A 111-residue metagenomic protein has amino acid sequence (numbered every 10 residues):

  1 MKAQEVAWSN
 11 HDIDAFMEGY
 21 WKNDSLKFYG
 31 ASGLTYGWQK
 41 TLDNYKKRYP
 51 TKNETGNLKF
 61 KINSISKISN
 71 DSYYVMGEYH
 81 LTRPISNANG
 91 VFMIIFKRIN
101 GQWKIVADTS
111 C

Functional and structural regions predicted by a protein language model:
M1-D12: Short, aromatic-enriched amphipathic alpha-helices that serve as compact interaction elements
N10-K27: Short, well-ordered alpha-helical segments enriched in acidic and aromatic residues
K22, I68-S69, I99: Structural motif
S25-Y36, P50-N53: A short gly/proline-enriched turn/hairpin at secondary-structure junctions
S32, S64, E78-Y79, I94 (+1 more regions): A mature extracytoplasmic/lumenal domain signature
K40-I85: Surface-exposed, charged secondary-structure patches
N89-C111: Short beta-strand edge/turn micro-motifs at domain boundaries
